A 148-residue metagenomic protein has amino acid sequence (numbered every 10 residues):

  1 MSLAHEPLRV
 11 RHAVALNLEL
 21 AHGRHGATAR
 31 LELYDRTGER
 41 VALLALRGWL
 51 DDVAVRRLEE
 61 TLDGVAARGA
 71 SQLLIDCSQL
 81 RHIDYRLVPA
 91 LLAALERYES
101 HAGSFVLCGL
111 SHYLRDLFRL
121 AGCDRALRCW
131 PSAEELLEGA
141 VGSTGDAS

Functional and structural regions predicted by a protein language model:
M1-T37, V141-S148: Non-catalytic signal-transmission and effector/linker regions of two-component phosphorelay proteins
E19-E60, C77-Q79: STAS-typified acidic loop motif
V41, D63, C129-P131: A general secondary-structure boundary signal
W49, S111, A133-E135: Short, solvent-exposed coil/turn elements at secondary-structure transition points
D52-L127: Amphipathic alpha-helical interaction surfaces in cytosolic regulatory modules
R119-L120, E138-S143: Short secondary-structure transition/capping segments
A126-L136: Short acidic-hydrophobic, aromatic-tinged amphipathic segments that line or gate anion-handling sites
